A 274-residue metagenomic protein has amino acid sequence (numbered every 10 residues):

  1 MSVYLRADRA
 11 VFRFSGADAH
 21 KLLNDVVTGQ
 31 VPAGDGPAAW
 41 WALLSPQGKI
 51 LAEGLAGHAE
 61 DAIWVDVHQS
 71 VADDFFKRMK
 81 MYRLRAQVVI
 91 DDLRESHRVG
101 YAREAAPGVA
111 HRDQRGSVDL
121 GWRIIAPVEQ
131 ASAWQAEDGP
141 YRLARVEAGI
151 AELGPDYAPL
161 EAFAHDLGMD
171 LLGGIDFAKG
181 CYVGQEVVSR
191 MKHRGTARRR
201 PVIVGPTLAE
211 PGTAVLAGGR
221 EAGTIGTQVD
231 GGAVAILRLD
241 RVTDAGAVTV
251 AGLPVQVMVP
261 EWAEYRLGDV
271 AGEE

Functional and structural regions predicted by a protein language model:
M1-E53, E60: Acidic, proline/glycine-enriched N-terminal capping motif
S2-V11, A52-A151, A217: Acidic, low-complexity central loop/insert segments
D8-A10, P37-A39, D61, A86 (+6 more regions): A generic structural signal for short beta-strands and their flanking turns/coil linkers
F14, H58, V67, A126 (+3 more regions): Hydrophobic residues in beta-strands and at strand termini
D18-L23, A72-F76, A106-G108, V128-W134 (+2 more regions): Short, conserved charged micro-motifs
W41-Q47, Y101-V109, P206-G218: Short amphipathic alpha-helix segments
L120-I203: Anionic-ligand-binding alpha/beta catalytic cores of soluble enzymes and soluble regulatory domains that recognize
L167-G174, S189-E274: Glycine-rich, small/acidic residue-mixed loop/short-helix segments
